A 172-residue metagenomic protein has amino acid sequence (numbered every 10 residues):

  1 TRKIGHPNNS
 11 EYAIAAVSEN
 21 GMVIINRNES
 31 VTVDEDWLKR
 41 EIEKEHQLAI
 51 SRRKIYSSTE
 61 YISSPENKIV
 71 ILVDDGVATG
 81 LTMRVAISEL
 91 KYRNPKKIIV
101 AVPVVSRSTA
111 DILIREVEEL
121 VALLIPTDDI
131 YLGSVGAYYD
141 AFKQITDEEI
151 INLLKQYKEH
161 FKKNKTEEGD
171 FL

Functional and structural regions predicted by a protein language model:
T1-L172: PRPP-associated nucleotide enzymes
